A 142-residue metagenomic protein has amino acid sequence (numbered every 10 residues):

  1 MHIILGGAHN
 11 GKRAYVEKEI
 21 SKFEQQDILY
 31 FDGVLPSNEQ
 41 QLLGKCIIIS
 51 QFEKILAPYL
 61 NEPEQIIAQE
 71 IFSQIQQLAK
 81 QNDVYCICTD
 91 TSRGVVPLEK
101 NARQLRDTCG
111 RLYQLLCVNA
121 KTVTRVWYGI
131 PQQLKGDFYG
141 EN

Functional and structural regions predicted by a protein language model:
M1-V34: Glycine-rich P-loop/Walker A and Walker A-like loops and their local beta1-loop-alpha1 context in P-loop NTPases
I3-I4, A8, Y30, Q41 (+3 more regions): Generic detector of intrinsically disordered, low-complexity, polar/charged segments
G11, I55, P131: Glycine-rich nucleotide phosphate-binding loop and flanking beta-alpha elements of Rossmann-like dinucleotide-binding
Q26-Y30, S37-Y85: Conserved nucleotide-sensing/catalytic segment adjacent to the nucleotide-binding pocket in NTP-handling enzymes
V34-E39, P131-L134: A short acidic, often aromatic-flanked loop/helix-cap motif at beta-alpha or helix-coil junctions that lines enzyme
E62-N142: Replace "adjacent to P-loop NTPase cores in ATP/GTP-dependent enzymes" with "adjacent to NTP-binding cores
